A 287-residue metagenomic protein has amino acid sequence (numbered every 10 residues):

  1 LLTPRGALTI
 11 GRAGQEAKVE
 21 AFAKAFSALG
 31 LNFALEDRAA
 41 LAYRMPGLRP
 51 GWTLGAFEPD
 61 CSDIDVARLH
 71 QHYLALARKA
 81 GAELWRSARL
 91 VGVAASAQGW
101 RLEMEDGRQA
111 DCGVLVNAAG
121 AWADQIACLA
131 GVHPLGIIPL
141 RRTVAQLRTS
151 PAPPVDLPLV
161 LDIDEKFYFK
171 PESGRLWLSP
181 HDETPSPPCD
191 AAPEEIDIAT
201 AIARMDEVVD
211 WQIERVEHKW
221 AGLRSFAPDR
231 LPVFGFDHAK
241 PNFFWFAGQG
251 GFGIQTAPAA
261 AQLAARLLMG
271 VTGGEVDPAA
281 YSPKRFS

Functional and structural regions predicted by a protein language model:
L1-R44, K166-F167, R204: Dinucleotide-binding Rossmann-like beta1-alpha1 core, especially the glycine-rich loop that anchors the ADP
T3-A7, L140-R142, K219: Short Gly/Ser/Thr- and Asp/Glu-enriched loop/turn motifs at secondary-structure junctions
Q15-K18, M45-W52, A94-R101, F226-R230 (+1 more regions): A short, glycine/Asx- and small/polar-enriched loop/turn that sits immediately N-terminal to a beta-strand
L35, H238-S287: C-terminal lid/capping helical subdomain adjacent to the catalytic/cofactor pocket in oxidative enzymes
D37-R38, R86-A88, H218-W220: Short loop/edge segments at beta-strand edges and connector loops that shape dinucleotide/nucleotide cofactor-binding
A56-G113, W122: Helical element adjacent to the flavin cofactor pocket in flavoenzyme catalytic cores
R108-P158, A191, E275: Central helical "cap/lid" subdomain
H133-G136, R148-N242, A247: Active-site lid/adjacent beta-loop-alpha segment flanking the redox-cofactor pocket in flavoenzymes
